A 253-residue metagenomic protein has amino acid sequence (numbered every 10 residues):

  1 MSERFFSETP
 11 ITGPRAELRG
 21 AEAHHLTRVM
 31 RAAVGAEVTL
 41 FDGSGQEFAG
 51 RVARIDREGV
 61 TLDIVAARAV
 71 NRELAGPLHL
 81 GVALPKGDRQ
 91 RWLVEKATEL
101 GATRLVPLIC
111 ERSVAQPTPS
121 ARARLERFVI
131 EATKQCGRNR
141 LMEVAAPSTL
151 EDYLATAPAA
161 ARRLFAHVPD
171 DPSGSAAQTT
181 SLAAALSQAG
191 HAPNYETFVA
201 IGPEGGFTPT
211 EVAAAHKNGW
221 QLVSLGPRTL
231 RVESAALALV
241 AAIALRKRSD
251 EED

Functional and structural regions predicted by a protein language model:
M1-A69: N-terminal positively charged helical leader segments and presequences
P14, V34-A36, Q46-F48, E58-V60 (+5 more regions): A generic structural signal for short beta-strands and their flanking turns/coil linkers
R28-G59, E151-A189: N-terminal-biased segments
G35, A97, V129, A215 (+1 more regions): Residue-level signal for inorganic ion chemistry
V65, N71-V168: RNA substrate-binding interface of SAM-dependent RNA methyltransferases
R163-A214, W220-S224: Active-site/ligand-binding-proximal alpha/beta "capping" segment
P209-D253: Structured adenosyl-cofactor binding patch, chiefly the S-adenosyl-L-methionine
